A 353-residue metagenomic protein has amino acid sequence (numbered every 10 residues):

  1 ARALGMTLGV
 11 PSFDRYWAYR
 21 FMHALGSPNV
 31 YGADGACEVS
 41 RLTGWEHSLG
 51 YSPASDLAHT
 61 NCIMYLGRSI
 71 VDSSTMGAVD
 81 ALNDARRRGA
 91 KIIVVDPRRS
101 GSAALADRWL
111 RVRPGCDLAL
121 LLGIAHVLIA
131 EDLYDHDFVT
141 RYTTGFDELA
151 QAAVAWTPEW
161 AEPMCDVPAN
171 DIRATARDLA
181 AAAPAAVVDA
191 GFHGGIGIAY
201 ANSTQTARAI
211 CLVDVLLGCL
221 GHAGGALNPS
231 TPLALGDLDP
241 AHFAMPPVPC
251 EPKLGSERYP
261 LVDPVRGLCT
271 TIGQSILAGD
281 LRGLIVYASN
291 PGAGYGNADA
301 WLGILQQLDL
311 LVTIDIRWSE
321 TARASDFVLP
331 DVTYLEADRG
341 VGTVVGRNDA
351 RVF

Functional and structural regions predicted by a protein language model:
A1-A324, V328-E336: Catalytic alpha/large subunits of respiratory electron-transfer oxidoreductases, centered on bis-MGD molybdoenzymes
A54, L335-F353: Glycine/threonine-rich phosphate-binding loop and adjacent beta-strand/alpha-helix elements that clamp
